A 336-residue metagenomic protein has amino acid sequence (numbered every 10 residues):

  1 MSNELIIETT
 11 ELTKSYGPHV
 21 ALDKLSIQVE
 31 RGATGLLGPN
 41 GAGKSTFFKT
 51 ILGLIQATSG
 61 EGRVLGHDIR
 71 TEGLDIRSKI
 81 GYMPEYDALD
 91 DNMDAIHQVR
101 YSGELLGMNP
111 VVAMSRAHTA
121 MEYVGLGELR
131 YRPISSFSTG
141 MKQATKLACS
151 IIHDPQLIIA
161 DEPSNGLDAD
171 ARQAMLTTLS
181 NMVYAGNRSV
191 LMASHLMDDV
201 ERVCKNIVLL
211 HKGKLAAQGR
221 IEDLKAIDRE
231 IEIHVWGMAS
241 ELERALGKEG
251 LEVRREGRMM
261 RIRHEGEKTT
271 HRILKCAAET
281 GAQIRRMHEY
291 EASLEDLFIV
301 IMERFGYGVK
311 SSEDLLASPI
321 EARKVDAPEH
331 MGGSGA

Functional and structural regions predicted by a protein language model:
G60-T71, D75-I76: Conserved ABC transporter NBD signature motif
R100, E104, V111-L129: Conserved ABC ATPase "signature" region
I158-E162: Catalytic Walker B motif of ABC-type/P-loop ATPase nucleotide-binding domains
Q173-G186: Helical segment within the ABC ATPase nucleotide-binding domain
E230-F305: Short, charged/small-residue-rich alpha-helical element at the C-terminal edge of ABC transporter nucleotide-binding
